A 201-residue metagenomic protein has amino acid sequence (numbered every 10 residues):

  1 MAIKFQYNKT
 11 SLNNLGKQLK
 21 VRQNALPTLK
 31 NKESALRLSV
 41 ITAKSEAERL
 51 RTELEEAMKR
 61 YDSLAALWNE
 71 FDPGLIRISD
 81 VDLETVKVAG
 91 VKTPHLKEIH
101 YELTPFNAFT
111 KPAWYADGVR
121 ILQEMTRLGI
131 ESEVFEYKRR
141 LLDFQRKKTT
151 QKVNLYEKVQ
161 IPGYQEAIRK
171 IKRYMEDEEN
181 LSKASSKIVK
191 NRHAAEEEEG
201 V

Functional and structural regions predicted by a protein language model:
M1-V201: Charge-rich amphipathic alpha-helical interaction elements
